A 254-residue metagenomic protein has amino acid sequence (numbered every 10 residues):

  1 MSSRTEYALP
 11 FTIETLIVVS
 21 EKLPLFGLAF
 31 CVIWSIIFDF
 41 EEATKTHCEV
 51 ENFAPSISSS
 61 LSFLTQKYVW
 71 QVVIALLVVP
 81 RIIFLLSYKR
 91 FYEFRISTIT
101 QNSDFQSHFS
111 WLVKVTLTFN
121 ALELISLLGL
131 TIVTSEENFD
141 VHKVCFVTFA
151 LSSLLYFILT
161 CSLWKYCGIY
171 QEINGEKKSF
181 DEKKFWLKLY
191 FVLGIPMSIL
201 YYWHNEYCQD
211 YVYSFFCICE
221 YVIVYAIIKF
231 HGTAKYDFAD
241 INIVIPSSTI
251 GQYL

Functional and structural regions predicted by a protein language model:
S2-F94, W111-S135, V147-K165, K188-Y211 (+1 more regions): Early transmembrane alpha-helices of polytopic membrane proteins
F94-L112, N138-D140, Y170-F180: Membrane-interface helix-boundary motifs at transmembrane edges
V141-H142, F146: Histidine-centered active-site/metal-ligand motif
I169-V192, S214-F215: Membrane-helix boundary/juxtamembrane motif in polytopic membrane proteins
